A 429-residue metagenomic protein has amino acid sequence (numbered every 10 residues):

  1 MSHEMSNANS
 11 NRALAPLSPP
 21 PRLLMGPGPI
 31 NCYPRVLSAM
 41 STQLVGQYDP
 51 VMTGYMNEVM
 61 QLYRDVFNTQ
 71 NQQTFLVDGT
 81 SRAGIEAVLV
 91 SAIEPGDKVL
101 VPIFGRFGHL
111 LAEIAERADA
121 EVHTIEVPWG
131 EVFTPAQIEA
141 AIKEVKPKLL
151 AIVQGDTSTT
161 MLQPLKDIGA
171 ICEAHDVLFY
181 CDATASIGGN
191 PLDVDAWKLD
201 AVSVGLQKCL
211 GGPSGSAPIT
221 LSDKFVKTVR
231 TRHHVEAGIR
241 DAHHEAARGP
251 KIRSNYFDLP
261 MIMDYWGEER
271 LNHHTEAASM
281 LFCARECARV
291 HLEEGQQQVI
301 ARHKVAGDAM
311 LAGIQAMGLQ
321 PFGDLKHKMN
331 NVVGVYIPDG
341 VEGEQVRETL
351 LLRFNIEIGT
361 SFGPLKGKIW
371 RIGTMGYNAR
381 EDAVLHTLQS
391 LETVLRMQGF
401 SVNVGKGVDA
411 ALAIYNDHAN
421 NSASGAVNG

Functional and structural regions predicted by a protein language model:
H3, P364, K368-G429: PLP-dependent enzyme catalytic core of the Aspartate aminotransferase-like
H3-P50, N428: N-terminal "arm"/small-domain region of PLP-dependent enzymes with the aminotransferase-like
N31-C32, Q207-A312, A316: Active-site C-terminal subdomain of aminotransferase-like
A39-A87, R106, L110-E116: Conserved N-terminal alpha-helix of the aminotransferase class I/II PLP-enzyme fold
I93-H109: Conserved PLP-anchoring active-site segment centered on the Schiff-base-forming lysine
F133-G188, A201, C209: Active-site phosphate-binding strand-loop segment of PLP-dependent enzymes
D195-Q207: Conserved active-site segment immediately N-terminal to the catalytic lysine that forms the internal aldimine
Q320-R353: Conserved PLP-binding catalytic core of the aspartate aminotransferase-like
